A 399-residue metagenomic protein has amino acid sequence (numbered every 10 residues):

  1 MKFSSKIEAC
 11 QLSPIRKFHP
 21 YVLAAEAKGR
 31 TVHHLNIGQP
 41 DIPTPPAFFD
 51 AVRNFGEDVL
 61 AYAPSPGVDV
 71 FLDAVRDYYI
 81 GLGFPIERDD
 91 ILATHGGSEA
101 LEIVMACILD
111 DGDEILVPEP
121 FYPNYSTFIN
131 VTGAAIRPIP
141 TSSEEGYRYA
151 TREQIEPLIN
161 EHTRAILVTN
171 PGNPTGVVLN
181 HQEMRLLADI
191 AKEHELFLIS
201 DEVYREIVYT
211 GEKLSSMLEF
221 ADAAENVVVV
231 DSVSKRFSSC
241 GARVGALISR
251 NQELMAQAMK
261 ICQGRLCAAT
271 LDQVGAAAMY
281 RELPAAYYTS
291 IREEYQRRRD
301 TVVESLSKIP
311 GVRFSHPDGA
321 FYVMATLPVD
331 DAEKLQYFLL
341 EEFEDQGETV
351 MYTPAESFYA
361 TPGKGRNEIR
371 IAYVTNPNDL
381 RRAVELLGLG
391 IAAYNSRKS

Functional and structural regions predicted by a protein language model:
F3, I7, Q11-S13, F18 (+3 more regions): PLP-dependent class I/II
L35, V59-A61, A74-D77, G81-L82: Glycine-rich loop-to-alpha-helix module at the N-terminal edge of alpha/beta enzyme cores
Y62-A63, T289: Short, surface-exposed loop/turn segments at secondary-structure junctions
P66-G67: Short beta-strand to alpha-helix junction loop
V70: Active-site anion-binding loops
